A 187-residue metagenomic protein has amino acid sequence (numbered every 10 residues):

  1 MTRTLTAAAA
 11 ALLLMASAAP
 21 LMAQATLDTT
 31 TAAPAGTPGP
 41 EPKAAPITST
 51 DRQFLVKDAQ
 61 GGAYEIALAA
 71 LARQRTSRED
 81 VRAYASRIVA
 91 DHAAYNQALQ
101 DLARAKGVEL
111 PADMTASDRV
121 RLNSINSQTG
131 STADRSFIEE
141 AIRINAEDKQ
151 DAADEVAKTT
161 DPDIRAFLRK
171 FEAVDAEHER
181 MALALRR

Functional and structural regions predicted by a protein language model:
T2-A8, L14-R187: His/Met- and acidic-residue-enriched segments that coordinate or traffic transition-metal cofactors and support
